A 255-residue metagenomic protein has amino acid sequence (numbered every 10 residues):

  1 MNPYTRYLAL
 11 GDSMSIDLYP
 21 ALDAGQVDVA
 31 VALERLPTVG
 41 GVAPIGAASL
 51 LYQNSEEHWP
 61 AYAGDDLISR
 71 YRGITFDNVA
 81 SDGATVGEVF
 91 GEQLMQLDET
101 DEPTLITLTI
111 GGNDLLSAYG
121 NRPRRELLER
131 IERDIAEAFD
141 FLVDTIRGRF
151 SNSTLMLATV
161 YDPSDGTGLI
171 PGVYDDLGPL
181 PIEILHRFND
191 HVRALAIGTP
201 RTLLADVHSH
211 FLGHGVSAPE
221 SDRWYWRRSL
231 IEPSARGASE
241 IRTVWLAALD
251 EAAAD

Functional and structural regions predicted by a protein language model:
M1-L8, E88-P103, D140-S151: Short amphipathic alpha-helices and their capping/turn segments at secondary-structure boundaries
R6-D17, T75-A80, T104-T109, T154-T159 (+1 more regions): Structural recognition of the beta-strand scaffold that forms the well-ordered cores of secreted hydrolase catalytic
I16-Y19, D114-G120, S164-P171, G213-S221: Short acidic/His/Gly/Ser-rich catalytic and metal-binding motifs that mark active-site loops of diverse hydrolases
P20, A24-E137: Conserved SGNH/GDSL esterase-like catalytic core that processes O-acyl groups on lipids and polysaccharides
L67, R223-D255: Histidine-centered active-site loop/cap adjacent to the catalytic His in serine esterases/O-acetyl transfer systems
R125-D140, P179-H186, E232-A235, S239: Non-membrane alpha-helical structural segments and their capping/turn regions in soluble enzymes
A138-T145, R149, M156-I170, L177: Hydrophobic, aromatic-enriched interface-forming segments
D165-D206: Substrate-gating cap/lid alpha-helix
